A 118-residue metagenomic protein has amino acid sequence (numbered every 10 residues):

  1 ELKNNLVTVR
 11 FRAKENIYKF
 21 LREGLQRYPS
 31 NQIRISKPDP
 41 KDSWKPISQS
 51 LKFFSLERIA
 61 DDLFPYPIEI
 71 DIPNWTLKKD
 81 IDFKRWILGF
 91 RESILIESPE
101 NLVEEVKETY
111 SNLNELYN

Functional and structural regions predicted by a protein language model:
E1-N118: Polybasic (Lys/Arg-rich)
